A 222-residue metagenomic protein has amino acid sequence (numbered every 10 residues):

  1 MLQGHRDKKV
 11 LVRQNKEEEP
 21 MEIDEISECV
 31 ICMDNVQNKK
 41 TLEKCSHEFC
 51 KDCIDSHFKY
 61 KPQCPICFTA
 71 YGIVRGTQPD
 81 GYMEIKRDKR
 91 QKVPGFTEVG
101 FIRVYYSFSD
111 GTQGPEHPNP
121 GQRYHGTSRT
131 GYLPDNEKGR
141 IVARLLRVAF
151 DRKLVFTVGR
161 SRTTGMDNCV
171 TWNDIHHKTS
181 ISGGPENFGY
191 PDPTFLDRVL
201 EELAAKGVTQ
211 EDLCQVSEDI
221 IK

Functional and structural regions predicted by a protein language model:
M1-M21: Extended, low-complexity, charged intrinsically disordered regions
R6, S27-C29, N119-G121: Short amphipathic alpha-helical segments, especially helix-boundary/capping motifs
R13-E17, V36-K40, K51-D55, H125-P134 (+1 more regions): Short interface patches used for recognition in eukaryotic signaling and trafficking proteins
E19-Y82: RING-type zinc-finger domain of E3 ubiquitin ligases
Y71-K222: Non-catalytic localization and substrate-recognition regions of ubiquitin/SUMO ligases
